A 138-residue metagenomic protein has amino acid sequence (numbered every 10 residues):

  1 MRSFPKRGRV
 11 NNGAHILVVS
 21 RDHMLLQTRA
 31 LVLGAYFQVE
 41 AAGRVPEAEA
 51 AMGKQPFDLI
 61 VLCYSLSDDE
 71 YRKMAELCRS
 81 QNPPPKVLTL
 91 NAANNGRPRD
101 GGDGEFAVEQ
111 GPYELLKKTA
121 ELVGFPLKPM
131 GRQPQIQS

Functional and structural regions predicted by a protein language model:
M1-L25, A30, E76, G96 (+1 more regions): Non-catalytic signal-transmission and effector/linker regions of two-component phosphorelay proteins
F4-P5, D22-L25, F57, L62-S65 (+1 more regions): Conserved N-terminal glycine/acidic-rich loop preference
R29-L33, A51: Alpha-helical interaction/dimerization surfaces of two-component signaling modules
A35-E40: A generic structural motif
A41-L59, C63: Acidic, metal-coordinating helix/loop segments flanking the phosphotransfer/catalytic sites of two-component signaling
D58-S80, A92-A93: Conserved phosphotransfer microenvironments
D68, K73, L88-K117: Alpha4 helix (beta4-alpha4-beta5 surface) of REC/receiver domains from two-component response regulators
S80-V87: A short helix->loop->beta-strand "cap" motif at the edges of active sites that frequently abuts
